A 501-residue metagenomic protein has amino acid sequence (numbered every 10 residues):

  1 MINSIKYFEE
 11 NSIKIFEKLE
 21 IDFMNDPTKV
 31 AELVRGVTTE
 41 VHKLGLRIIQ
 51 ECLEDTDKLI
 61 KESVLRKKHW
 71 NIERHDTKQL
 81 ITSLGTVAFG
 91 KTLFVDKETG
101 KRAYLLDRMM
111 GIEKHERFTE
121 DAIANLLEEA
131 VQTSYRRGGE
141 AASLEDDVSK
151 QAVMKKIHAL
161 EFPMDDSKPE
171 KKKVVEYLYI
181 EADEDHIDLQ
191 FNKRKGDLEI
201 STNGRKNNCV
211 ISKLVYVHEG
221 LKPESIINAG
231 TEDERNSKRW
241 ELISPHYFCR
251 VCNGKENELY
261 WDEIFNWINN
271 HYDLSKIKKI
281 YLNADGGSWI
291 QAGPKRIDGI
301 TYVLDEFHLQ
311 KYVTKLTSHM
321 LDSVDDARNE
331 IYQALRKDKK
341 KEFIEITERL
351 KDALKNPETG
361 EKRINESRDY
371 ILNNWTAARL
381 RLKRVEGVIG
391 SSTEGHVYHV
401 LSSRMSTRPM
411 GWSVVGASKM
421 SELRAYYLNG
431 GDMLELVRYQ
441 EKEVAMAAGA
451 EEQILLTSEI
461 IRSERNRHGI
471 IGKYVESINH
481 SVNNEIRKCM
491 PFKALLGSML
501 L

Functional and structural regions predicted by a protein language model:
M1-E51, F94-L501: Catalytic center-proximal scaffold of phosphoryl-transfer enzymes
L46-H69: N-terminal accessory alpha/beta regions
K61-L80, A378-G387: Short acidic, Pro/Gly- and aromatic-enriched capping/linker segments at domain boundaries
W70, H75-K78, T82-I112: Cys/His-rich short segments
